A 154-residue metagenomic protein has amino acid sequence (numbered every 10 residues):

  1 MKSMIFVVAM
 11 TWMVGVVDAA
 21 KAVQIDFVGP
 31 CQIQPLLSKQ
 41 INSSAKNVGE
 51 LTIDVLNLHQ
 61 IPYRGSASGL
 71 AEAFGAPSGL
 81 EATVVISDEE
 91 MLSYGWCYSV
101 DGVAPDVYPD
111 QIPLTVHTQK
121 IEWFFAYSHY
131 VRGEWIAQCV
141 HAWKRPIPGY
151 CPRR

Functional and structural regions predicted by a protein language model:
M1-M4, A19: Universal eukaryotic N-terminal targeting presequences
M4-M13: Sec-dependent N-terminal signal peptides
G15-R154: Ubiquitin-like/PB1-type beta-grasp interaction modules and other compact soluble beta-rich domains
